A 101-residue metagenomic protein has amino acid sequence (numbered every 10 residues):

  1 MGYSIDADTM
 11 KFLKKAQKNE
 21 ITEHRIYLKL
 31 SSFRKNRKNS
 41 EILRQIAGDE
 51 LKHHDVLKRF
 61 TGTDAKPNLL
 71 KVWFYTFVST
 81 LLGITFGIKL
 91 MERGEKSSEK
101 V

Functional and structural regions predicted by a protein language model:
M1-V101: Non-heme di-metal
